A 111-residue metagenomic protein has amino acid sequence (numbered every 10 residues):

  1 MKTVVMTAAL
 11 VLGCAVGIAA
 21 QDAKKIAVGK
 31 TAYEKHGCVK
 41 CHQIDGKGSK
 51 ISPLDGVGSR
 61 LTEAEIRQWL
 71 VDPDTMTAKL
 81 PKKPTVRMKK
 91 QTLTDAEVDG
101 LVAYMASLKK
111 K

Functional and structural regions predicted by a protein language model:
M1-I26, W69-M76, G100-K111: Post-cleavage N-terminal segment of exported redox proteins
I26, K30, E34, Q43-D72 (+1 more regions): Gly/Gly-Pro-rich "capping" loops immediately C-terminal to redox-active cysteine motifs in periplasmic/lumenal
G37: The −1 position to Zn-ligating cysteines in a subset of zinc-ribbon hairpins
K40: Short, cysteine/histidine-rich loop/knuckle motifs that typically chelate Zn2+
S49-G58, D72-L108: Axial heme c-ligation environment in periplasmic c-type cytochrome domains
